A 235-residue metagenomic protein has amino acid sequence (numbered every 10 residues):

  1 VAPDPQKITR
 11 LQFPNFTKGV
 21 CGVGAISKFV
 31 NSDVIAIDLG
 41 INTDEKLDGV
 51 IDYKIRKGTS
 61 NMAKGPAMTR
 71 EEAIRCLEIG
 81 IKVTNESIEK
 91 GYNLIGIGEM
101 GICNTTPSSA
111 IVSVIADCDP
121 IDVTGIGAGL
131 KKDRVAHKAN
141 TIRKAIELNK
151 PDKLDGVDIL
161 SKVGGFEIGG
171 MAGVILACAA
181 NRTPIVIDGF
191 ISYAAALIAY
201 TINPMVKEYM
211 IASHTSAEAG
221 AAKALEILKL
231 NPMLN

Functional and structural regions predicted by a protein language model:
V1-N235: N-terminal loops that bind phosphate or other acidic moieties and the adjacent beta-alpha structural core
